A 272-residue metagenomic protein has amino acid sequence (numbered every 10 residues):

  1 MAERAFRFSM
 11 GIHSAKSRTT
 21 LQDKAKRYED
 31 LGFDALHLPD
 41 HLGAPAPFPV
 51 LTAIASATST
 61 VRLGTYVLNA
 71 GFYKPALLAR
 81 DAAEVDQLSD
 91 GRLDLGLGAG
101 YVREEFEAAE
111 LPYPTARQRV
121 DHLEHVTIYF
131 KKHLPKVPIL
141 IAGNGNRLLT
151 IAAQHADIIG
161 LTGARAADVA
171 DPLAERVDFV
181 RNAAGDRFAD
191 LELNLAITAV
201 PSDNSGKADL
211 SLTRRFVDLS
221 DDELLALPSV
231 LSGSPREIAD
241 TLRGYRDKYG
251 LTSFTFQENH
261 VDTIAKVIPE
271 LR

Functional and structural regions predicted by a protein language model:
M1-R272: Active-site-adjacent structural elements that line small-molecule/cofactor binding pockets in enzymes
